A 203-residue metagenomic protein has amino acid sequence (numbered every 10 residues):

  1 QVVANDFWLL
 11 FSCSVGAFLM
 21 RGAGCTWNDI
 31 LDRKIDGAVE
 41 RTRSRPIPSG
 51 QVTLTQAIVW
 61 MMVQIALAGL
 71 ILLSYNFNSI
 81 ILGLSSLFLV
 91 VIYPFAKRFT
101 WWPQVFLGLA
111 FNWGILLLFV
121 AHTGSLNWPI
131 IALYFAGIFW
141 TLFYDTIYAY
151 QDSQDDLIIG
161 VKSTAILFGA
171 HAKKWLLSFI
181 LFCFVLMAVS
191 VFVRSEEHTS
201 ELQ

Functional and structural regions predicted by a protein language model:
V2-L9, I80-S86, V90, Q104-I159 (+1 more regions): Functional transmembrane core segments of multi-pass inner-membrane proteins
F7-A17, R33-G83, I158-E196: Multi-pass membrane catalytic core of lipid/isoprenoid biosynthesis enzymes
V15, A23, T42-A132: Intramembrane alpha-helical segments
G24-N28, D36, E40, Y144 (+1 more regions): Alpha-helical transmembrane segments and their lipid-water interface positions in multi-pass membrane proteins
I30, K34, Y150, Q154 (+1 more regions): Calcium-binding loop positions in Ca2+-binding modules
E197-Q203: Conserved small/polar residues in nucleotide/adenosyl-binding loops
